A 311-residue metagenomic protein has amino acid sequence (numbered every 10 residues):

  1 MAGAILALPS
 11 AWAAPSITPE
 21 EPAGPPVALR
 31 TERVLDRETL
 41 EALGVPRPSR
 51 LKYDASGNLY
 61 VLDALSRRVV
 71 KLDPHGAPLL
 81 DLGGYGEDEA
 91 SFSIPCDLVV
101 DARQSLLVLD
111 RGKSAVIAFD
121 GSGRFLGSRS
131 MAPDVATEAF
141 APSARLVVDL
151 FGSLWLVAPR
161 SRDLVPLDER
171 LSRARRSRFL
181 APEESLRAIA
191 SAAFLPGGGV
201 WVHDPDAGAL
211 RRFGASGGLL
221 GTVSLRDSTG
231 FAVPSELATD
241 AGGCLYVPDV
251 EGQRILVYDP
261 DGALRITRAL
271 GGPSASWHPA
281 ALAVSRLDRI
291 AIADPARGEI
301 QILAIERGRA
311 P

Functional and structural regions predicted by a protein language model:
M1-P9: Bacterial N-terminal signal peptides
W12-P311: Eukaryotic scaffold repeat domains enriched in small/polar residues
